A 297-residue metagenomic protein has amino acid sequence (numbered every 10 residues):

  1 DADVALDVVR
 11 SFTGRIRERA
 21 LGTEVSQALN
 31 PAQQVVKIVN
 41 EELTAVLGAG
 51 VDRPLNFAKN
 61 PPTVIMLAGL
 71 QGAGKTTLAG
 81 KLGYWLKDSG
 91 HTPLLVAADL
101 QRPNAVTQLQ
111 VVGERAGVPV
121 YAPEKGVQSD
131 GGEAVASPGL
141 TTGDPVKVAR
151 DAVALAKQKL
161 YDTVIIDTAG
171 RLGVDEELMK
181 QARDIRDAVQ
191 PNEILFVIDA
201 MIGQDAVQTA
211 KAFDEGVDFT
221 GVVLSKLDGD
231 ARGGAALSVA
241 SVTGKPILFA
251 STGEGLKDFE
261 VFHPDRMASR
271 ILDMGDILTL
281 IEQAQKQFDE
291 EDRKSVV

Functional and structural regions predicted by a protein language model:
D1-T142, V146-T168: Primarily NTPase-proximal linker/entry elements flanking Walker-type ATP/GTP-binding cores
V8, G74-K75, N104-A105, D144 (+4 more regions): Secondary-structure boundary/capping motif
R150, K157, Y161, G173 (+2 more regions): Conserved phosphate-handling catalytic cores of large alpha/beta enzymes
